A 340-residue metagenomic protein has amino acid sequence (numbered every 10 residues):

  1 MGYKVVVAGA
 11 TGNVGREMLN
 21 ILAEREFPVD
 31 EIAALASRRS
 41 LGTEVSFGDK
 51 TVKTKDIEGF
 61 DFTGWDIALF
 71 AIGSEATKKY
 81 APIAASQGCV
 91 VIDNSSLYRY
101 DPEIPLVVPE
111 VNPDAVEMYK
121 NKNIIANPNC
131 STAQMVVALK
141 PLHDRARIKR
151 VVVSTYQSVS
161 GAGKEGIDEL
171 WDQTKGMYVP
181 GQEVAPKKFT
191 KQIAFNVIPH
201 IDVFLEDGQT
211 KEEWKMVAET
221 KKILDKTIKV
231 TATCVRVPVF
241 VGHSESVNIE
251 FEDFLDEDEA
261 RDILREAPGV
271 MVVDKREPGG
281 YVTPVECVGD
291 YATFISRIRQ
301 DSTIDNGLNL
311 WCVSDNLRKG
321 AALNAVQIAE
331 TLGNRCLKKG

Functional and structural regions predicted by a protein language model:
M1-I193, K229, R276, T293-F294 (+4 more regions): N-terminal Rossmann-like NAD(P) cofactor-binding subdomain of oxidoreductases, focused on the glycine-rich
A68, V159-G340: Charged docking surfaces used in two-component/phosphorelay signaling
